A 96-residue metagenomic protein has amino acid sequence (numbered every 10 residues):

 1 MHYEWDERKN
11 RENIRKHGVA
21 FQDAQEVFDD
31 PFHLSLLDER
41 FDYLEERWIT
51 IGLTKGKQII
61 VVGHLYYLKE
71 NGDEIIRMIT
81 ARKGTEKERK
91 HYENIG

Functional and structural regions predicted by a protein language model:
M1-G96: Ribonuclease/tRNase effector modules and their secretory precursors
